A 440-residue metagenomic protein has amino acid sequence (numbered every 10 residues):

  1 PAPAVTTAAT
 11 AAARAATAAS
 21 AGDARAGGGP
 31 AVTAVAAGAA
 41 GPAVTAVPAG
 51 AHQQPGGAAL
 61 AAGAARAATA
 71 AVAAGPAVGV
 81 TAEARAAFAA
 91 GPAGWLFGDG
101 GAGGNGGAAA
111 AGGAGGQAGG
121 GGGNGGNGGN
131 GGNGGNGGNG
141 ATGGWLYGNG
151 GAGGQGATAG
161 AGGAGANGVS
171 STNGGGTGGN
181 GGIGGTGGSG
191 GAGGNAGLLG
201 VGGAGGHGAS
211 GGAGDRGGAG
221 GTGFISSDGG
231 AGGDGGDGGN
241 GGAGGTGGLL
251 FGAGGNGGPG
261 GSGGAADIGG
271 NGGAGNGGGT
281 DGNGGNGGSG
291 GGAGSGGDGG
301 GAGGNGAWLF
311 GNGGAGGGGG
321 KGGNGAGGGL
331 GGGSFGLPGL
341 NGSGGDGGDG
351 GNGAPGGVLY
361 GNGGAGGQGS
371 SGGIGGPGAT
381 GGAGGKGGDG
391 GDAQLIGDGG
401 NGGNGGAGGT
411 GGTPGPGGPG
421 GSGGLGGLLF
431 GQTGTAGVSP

Functional and structural regions predicted by a protein language model:
P1-P440: Long, compositionally biased tandem-repeat segments
